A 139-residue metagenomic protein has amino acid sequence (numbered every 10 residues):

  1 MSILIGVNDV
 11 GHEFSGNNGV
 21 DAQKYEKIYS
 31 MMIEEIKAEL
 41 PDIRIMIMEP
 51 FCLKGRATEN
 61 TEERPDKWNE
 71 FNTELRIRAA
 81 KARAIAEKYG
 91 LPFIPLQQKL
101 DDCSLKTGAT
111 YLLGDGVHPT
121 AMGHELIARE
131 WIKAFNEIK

Functional and structural regions predicted by a protein language model:
M1-K139: Alpha-helical cap/lid subdomain in secreted, periplasmic, or secretory-pathway luminal O-acyl-processing enzymes
